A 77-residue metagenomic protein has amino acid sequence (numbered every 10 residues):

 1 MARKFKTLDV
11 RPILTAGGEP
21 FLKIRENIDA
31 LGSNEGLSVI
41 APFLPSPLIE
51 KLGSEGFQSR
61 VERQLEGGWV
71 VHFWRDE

Functional and structural regions predicted by a protein language model:
M1-L31: An N-terminal amphipathic alpha-helical segment
A2-T7, R11-P12, E50, S54-E55 (+1 more regions): Intrinsically disordered, low-complexity terminal tails/loops enriched in metal-binding residues
D9, S38, H72-W74: Generic structural detector for well-ordered beta-strands
N27-A30, E50, W74: A generic membrane alpha-helix/interface feature
S38-R63: Short, structured protein-protein interaction patches enriched in aromatics and acidic/basic residues, typified by
G56-E77: C-terminal edge-of-domain segments
